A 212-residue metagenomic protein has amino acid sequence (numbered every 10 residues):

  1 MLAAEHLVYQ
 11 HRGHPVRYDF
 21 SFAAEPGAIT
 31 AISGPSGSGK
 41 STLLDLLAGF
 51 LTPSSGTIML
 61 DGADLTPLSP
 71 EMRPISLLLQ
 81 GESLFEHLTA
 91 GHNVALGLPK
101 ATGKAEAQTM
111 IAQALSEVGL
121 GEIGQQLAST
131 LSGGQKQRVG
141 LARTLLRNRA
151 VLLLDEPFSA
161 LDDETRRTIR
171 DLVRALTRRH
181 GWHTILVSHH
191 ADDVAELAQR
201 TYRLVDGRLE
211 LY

Functional and structural regions predicted by a protein language model:
A48: Helix-to-loop junction immediately C-terminal to a conserved catalytic motif
D64-L77, K100, K104: ABC ATPase NBD coupling module
L88-A95: Short coil-to-helix segment of the ABC ATPase nucleotide-binding domain corresponding to the Q-loop/switch region
A105-I123, R174-A175: Conserved ABC ATPase "signature" region
L127-L131, Q135: Conserved ABC ATPase signature
S129, R147-N148: Conserved signature/switch motifs of ABC ATPase nucleotide-binding domains
G181-V187: Conserved H-loop
